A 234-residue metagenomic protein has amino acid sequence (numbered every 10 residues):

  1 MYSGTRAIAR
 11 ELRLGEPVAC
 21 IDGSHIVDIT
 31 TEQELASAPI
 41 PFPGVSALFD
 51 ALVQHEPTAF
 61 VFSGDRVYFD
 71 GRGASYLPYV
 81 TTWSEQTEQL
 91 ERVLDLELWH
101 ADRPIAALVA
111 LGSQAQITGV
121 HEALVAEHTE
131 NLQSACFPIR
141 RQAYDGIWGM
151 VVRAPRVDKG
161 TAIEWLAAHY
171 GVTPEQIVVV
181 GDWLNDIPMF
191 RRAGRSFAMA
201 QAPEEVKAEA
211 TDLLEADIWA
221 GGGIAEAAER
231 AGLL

Functional and structural regions predicted by a protein language model:
M1-T82: Active-site phosphate-binding/coordination module
Y2-T5, V45, I117, G160 (+1 more regions): A general structural signal for well-ordered alpha-helical segments in protein cores
T5-A9, V120, L124, F190-A193 (+1 more regions): Hydrophobic packing residues within well-ordered alpha-helices of enzyme cores
P17, L132-A135, D212-L213: Conserved beta-strand segments of alpha/beta enzyme cores
I26, R140-D145, W219-A225: A short acidic, often aromatic-flanked loop/helix-cap motif at beta-alpha or helix-coil junctions that lines enzyme
A51, P57-T58, F62, R66-V180 (+1 more regions): Conserved acidic, metal-coordinating active-site core of Asp-based, Mg2+-dependent phosphoryl-transfer enzymes
M150-L234: Mg2+-dependent phosphoryl-transfer enzymes with acidic/Ser/Thr/Gly-rich catalytic loops
